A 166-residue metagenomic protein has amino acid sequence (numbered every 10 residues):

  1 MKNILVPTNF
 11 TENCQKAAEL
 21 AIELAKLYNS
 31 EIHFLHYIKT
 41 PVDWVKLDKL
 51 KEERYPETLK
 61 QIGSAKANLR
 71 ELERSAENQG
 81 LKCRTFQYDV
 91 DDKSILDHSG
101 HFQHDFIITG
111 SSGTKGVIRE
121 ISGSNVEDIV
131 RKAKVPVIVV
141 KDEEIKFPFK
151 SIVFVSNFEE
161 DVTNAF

Functional and structural regions predicted by a protein language model:
M1, H104-D105, V135, F149: Local beta-strand N-terminus motif with an aromatic residue
M1-E52, S151-F166: Small/aliphatic-rich secondary-structure junction motif
H33-L35, R84-Y88, I138: General small-molecule cofactor/ligand-binding pocket signal
E53-A67: A short acidic, glycine-rich active-site loop that binds or catalyzes chemistry on phosphate/adenosine moieties
E73-I107: Structural beta-alpha unit
I108-S111, P136-D142: Short beta-strand elements of ligand-binding domains
T109-D128: Glycine-rich, Arg-bearing micro-motifs that act as flexible, cationic patches
